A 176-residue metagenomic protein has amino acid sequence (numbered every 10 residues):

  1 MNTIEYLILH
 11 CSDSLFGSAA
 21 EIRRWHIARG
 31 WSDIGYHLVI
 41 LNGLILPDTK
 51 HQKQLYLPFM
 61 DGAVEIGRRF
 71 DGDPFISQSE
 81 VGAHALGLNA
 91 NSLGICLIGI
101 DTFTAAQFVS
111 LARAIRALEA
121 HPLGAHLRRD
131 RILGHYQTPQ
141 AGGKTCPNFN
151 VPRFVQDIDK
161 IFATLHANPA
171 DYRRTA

Functional and structural regions predicted by a protein language model:
M1-I8, S12, N42-Q52, L57 (+2 more regions): Basic/polar, cationic surfaces and motifs that engage anionic cell-wall and phosphate/carboxylate ligands
N2-G30: Active-site acidic/histidine clusters and adjacent loop/turn architecture that either coordinate catalytic ions
S12-S14, S18, S32, S77-S79 (+2 more regions): Generic serine detector
G30, H84-G87: Short, conserved, surface-exposed binding loops centered on an aromatic residue
S32-V39: Glycine- and aromatic-enriched membrane insertion/assembly motifs of diderm outer-membrane and organelle channel
F70-A83: Alpha-helical scaffolding within the catalytic cores of extracellular/periplasmic polymer-degrading hydrolases
